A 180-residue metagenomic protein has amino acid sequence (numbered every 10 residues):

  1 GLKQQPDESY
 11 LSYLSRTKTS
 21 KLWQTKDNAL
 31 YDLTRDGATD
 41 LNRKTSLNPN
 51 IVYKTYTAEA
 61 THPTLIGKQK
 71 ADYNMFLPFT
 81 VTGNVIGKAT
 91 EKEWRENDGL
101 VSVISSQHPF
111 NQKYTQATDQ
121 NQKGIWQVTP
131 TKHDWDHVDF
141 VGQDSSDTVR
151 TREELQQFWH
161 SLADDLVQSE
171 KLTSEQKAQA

Functional and structural regions predicted by a protein language model:
G1-A180: Helical cap/lid subdomain of alpha/beta-hydrolase-fold lipid enzymes that gates access to the catalytic pocket
